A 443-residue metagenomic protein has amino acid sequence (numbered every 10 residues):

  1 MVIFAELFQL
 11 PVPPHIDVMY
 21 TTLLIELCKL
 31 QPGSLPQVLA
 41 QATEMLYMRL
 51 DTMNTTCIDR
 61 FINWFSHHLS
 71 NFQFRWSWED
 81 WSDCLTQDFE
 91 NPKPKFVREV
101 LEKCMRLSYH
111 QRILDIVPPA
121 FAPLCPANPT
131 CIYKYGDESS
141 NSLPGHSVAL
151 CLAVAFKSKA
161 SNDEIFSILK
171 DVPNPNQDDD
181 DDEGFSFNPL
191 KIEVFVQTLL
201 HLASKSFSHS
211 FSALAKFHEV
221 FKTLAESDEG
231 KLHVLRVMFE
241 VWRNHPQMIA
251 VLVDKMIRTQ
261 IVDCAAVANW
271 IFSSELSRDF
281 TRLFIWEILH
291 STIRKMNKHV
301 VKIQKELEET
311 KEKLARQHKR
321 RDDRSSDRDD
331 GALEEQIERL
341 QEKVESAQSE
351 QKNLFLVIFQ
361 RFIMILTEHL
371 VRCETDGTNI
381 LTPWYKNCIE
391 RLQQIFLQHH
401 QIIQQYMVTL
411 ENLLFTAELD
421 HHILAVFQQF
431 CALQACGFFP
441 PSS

Functional and structural regions predicted by a protein language model:
M1-S443: Eukaryotic alpha-helical solenoid repeat scaffolds
